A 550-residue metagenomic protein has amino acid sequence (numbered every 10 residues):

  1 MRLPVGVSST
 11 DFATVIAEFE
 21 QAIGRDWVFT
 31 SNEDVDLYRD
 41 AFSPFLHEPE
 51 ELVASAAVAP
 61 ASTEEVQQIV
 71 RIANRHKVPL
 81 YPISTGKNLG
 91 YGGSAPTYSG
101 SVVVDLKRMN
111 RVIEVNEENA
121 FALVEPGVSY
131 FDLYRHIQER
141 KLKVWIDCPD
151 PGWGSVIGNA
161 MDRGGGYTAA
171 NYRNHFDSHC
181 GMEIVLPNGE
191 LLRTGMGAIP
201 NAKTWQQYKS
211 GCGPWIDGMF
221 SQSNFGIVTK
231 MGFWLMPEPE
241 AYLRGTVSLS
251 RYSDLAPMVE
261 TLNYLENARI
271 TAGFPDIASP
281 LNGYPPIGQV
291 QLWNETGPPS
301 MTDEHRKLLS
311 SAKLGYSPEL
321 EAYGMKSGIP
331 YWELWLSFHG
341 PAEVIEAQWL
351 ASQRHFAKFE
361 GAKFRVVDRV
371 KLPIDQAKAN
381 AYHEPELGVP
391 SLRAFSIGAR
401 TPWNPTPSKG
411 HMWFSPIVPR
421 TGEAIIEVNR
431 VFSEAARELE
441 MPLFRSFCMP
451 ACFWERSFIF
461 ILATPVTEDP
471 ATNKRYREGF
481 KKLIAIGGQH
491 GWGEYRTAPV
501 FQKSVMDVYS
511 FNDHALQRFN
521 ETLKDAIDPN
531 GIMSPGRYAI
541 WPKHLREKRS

Functional and structural regions predicted by a protein language model:
R2-S8, T14-A17, R25, D40 (+6 more regions): Conserved glycine-rich FAD pyrophosphate-binding loop
V28-N32, A59, L80-S84, V104-L106 (+11 more regions): General beta-strand structural signal in soluble alpha/beta enzymes
L37, N88-G92, Y130-D132, W153-S155 (+9 more regions): Flexible loop/turn segments at secondary-structure boundaries
A61, V247-S253, L336-V344, S415-G422 (+1 more regions): Short beta-strand-to-loop capping motifs
E65-Q68, D132, Y252-V259, A342-A351 (+2 more regions): Short, conserved charged micro-motifs
N110-E117, T229-A241, S327-I329, T401-M412: Residues forming anionic-ligand binding surfaces in small-molecule and nucleic-acid pockets of primarily soluble enzymes
V112-V115, V124-A268, S550: FAD-binding subdomain of flavoenzyme oxidoreductases
I216, G232, L243-D254, M258-V389: C-terminal cap/substrate-recognition region of VAO/PCMH-type FAD-linked oxidoreductases
